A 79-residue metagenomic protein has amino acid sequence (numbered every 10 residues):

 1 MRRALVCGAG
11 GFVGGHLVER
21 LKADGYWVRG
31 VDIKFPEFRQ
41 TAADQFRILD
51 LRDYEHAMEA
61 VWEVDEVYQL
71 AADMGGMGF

Functional and structural regions predicted by a protein language model:
A4-D24: N-terminal Rossmann NAD(P)H-binding glycine-rich loop of SDR-like oxidoreductase domains
A9, G25, A43-D44, V64: Short, well-ordered alpha-helix to beta-strand connector turns
G15-L17, Q40, G78-F79: Short glycine-/acidic-enriched loop or helix-start segments at secondary-structure transitions that form or flank
Y26-F35: Conserved glycine-rich Rossmann-like NAD(P)H-binding loop of the short-chain dehydrogenase/reductase
F35-A43: Short loop/helix-cap segments at secondary-structure boundaries that form the rim of catalytic
A42-Y54: Rossmann-fold cofactor-recognition segment
L51-F79: NAD(P)H-binding glycine-rich loop region in Rossmannoid oxidoreductase-like domains and their noncatalytic homologs
